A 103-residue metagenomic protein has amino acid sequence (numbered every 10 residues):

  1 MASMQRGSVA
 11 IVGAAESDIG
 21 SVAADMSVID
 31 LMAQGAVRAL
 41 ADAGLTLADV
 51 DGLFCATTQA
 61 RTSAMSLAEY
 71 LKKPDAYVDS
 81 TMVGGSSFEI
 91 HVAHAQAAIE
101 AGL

Functional and structural regions predicted by a protein language model:
M1-M82, E100-A101: Conserved "HGTGT" condensation-loop signature of ketosynthase/thiolase-family condensing enzymes that catalyze
V83-L103: Active-site-proximal alpha-helical scaffold in enzymes
